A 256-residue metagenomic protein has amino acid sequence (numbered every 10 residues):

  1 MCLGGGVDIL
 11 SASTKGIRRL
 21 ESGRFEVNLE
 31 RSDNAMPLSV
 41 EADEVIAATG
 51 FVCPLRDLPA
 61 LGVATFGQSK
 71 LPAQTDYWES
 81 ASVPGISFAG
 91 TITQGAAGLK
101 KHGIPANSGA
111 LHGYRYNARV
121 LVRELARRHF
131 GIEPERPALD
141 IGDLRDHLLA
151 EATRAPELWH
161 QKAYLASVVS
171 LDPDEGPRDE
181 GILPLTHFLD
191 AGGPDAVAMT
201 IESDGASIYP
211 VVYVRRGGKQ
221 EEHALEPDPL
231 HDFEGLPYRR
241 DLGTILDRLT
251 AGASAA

Functional and structural regions predicted by a protein language model:
M1-I132, E157-A256: Flavin (primarily FAD) cofactor-binding/catalytic cores of flavoenzymes
G131-G142: Short, glycine/acidic-rich hinge or "gate" loops at secondary-structure transitions that mediate conformational
I141-L149: Intrinsically disordered, low-complexity charged/polar segments
A152-P156: Acidic, serine/threonine/proline-rich low-complexity intrinsically disordered regions and the adjacent/embedded
